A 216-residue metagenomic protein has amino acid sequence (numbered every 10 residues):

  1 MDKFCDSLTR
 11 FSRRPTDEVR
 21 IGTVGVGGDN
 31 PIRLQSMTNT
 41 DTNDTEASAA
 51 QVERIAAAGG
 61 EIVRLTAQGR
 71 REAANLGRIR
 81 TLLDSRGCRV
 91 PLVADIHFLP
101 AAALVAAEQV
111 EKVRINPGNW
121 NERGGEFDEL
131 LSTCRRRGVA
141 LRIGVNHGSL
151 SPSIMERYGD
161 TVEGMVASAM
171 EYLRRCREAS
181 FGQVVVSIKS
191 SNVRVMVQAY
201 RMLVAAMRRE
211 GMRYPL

Functional and structural regions predicted by a protein language model:
M1-S36: N-terminal amphipathic alpha-helix/helix-capping segment at the start of soluble metabolic enzymes
S7, R86, V110-E126, S153-E163: Glycine-rich tight-turn/loop motif centered on a GG-T
I32-T38, E61-L65, V90-I96, V113-I115 (+3 more regions): Hydrophobic faces of well-ordered beta-strands that scaffold small-molecule active sites in alpha/beta enzyme cores
N39, D44, A56-L83, P117-E122 (+1 more regions): Glycine-rich, proline-tolerant flexible connector loops at the mouths of alpha/beta enzymes
T42-R54, F98-L104, A169: Short, acidic/polar
R70-A94, E129-L141, Y200-P215: Alpha-helix-loop-beta-strand connector modules within alpha/beta enzyme cores
L92, H97-R142: Hydrophobic or amphipathic alpha-helical targeting/insertion segments
N146, S153-L216: Catalytic alpha/beta core domains of metabolic enzymes, predominantly
